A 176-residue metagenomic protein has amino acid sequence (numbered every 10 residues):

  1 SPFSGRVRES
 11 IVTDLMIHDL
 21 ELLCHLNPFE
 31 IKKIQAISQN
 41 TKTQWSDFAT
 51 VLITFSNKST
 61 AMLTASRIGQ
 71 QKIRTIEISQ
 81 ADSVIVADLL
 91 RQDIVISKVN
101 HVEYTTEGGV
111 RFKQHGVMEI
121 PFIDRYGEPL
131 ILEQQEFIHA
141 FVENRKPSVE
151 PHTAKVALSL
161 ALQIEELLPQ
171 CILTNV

Functional and structural regions predicted by a protein language model:
P2-Q71, T75-S79, L89-L90: Rossmann-like dinucleotide-binding domain that binds NAD(P)(H)
F3-R8, M118-F122, K146: Short amphipathic alpha-helical segments at helix-loop
V12-M16, Q44, Y126-L130, P147-E150 (+1 more regions): Aromatic-acidic/polar surface patches that form glycan- and anion
D19, L130-E133, L160: Alpha-helical structural motif
P28-I31, T60, S83, K146 (+2 more regions): Generic structural signal for secondary-structure transition and capping sites
T41, S59-L132, E150: NAD(P)-dinucleotide binding in Rossmann-like oxidoreductases
V51-L52, R91, N100, T106 (+2 more regions): Short alpha-helix boundary/capping motifs
S56, Q135-V176: C-terminal helix-rich "cap/oligomerization" subdomain common to oxidoreductases
